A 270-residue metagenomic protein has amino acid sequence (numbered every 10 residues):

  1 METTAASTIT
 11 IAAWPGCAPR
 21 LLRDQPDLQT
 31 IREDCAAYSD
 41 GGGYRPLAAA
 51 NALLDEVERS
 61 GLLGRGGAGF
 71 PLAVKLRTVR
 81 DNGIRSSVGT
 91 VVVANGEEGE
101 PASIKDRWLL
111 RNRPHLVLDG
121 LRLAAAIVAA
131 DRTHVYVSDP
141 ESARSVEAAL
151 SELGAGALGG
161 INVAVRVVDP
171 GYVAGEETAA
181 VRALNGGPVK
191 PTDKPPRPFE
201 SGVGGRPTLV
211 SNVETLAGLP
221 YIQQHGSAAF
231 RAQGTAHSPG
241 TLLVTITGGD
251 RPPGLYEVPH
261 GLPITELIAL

Functional and structural regions predicted by a protein language model:
M1-S60, A130-R132, I161, G240: Iron-sulfur (Fe-S) cluster-binding modules
A37-G42, A94-D106, S201, T245-D250: Gly-rich Lys/Arg/Thr-decorated short loops/hinges at beta-loop-alpha junctions or inter-strand turns that position
E58-V79, E100, P170-R182: Conserved phosphate/anionic-ligand binding catalytic regions in large, soluble enzymes, centered on
T90-N112, V128-D131: A structural-propensity feature for long, helix-poor, extended segments
R113-I127: Histidine-anchored nucleotide/phosphate-binding helix
R132-D139: Short internal beta-strands
S142-H260: Hydrophobic alpha-helical positions that pack around
Y256-L262, L267-L270: A conserved active-site cap/scaffold subdomain adjacent to cofactor or substrate pockets
